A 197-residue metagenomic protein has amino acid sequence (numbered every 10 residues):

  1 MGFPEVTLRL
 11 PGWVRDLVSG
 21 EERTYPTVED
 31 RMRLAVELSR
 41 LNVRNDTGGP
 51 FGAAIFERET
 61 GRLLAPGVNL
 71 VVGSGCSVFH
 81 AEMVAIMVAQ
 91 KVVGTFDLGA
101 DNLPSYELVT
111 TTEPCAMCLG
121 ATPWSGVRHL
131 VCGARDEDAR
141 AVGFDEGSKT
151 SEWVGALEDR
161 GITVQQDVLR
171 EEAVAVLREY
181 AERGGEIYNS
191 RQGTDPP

Functional and structural regions predicted by a protein language model:
T7-E22: Short, contiguous pre-domain boundary segments
G20-G48: Short, basic/aromatic recognition patches
A35, G52, A85: Conserved hydrophobic/aromatic pocket- or pore-lining residues that grip, position, or stack substrates in active sites
T47-F51, P104: Short, basic and Ser/Thr-rich N-terminal targeting/leader segments
F51-E57: Short beta-strand scaffold segments in enzyme catalytic cores
R58-L64: Short, glycine-anchored, charge-dense loop/turn motifs used at functional sites
A65-A175: Zn2+-dependent cytidine deaminase-like catalytic core
I162-P197: C-terminal functional segments of enzyme domains
